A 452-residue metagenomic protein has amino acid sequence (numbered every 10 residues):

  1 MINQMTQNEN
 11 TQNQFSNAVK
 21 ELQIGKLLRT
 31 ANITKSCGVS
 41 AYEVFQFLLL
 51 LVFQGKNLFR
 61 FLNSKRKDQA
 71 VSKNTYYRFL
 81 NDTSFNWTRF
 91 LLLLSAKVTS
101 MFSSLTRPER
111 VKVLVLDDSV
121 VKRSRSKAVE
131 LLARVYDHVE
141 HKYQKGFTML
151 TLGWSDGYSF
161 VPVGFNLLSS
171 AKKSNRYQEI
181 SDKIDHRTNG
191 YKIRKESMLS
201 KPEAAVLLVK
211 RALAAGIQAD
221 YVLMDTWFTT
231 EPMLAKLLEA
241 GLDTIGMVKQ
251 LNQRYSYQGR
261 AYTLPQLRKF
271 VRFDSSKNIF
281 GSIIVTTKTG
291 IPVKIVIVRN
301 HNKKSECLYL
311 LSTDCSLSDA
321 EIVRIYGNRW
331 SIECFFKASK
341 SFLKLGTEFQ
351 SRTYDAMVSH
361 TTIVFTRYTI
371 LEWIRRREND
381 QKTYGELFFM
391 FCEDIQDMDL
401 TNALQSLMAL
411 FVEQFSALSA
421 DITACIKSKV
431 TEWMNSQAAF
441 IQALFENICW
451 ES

Functional and structural regions predicted by a protein language model:
M1-V39, L51, K67, L167-A171 (+8 more regions): A short, flexible helix-boundary coil/loop motif
L27-S100, P108-E109, S155-V161, M198 (+8 more regions): Short, positively charged, Gly/Tyr-enriched micro-motifs that form contact patches at catalytic or ligand/partner
N57, N74-N81, V139-Q218, I295-Y309: Electropositive, glycine- and tryptophan-enriched low-complexity nucleic-acid-binding patches
N81-K172: Active-site-proximal, Lys/Arg-enriched surface segment that forms a nucleic-acid-binding/basic interface patch
R110, L114-V120, D319-Q350: Short amphipathic alpha-helical "interface-anchor" segments enriched in bulky aromatics
R125-K127, T230-L237, Q253-R260: A short acidic (Asp/Glu
L242-Q253: Acidic, His- and aromatic-enriched active-site or binding-groove loops in soluble protein domains that engage sugars
